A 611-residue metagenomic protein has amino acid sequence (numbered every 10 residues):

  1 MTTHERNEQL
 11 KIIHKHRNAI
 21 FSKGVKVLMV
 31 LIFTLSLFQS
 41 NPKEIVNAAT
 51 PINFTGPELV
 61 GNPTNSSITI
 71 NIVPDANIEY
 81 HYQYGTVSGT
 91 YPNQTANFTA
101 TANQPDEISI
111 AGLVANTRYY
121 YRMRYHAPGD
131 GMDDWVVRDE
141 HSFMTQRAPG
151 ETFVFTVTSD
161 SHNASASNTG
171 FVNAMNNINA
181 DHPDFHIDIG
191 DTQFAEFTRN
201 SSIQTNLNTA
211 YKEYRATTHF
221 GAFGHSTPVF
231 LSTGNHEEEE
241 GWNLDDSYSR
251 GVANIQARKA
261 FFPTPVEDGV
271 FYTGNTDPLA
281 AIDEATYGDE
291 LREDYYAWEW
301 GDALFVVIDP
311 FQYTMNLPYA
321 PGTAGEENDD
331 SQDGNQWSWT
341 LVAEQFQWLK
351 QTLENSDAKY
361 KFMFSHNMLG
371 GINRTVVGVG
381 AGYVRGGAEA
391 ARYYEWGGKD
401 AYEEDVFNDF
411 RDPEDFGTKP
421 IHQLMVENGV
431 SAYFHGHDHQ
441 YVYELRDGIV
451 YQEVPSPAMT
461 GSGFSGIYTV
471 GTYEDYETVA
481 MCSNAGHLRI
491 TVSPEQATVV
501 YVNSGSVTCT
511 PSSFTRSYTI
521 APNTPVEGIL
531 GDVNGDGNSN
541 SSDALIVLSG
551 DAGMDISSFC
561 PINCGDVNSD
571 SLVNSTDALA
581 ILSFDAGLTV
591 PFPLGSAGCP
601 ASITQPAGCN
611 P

Functional and structural regions predicted by a protein language model:
M1-F21: N-terminal secretory signal peptides that target proteins for export/translocation
K11-I12, A19, L31, E44 (+1 more regions): Generic short N-terminal amphipathic or hydrophobic helices
N18-L37: Sec-dependent N-terminal signal peptides
L35-I45: C-terminal segment of classical bacterial N-terminal signal peptides
Q39, V526-P611: Cellulosome-associated attachment modules in secreted, modular CAZymes
A49-S465, M481, R489-E527: Metal-dependent phosphoester/phosphodiester hydrolase catalytic core
I467-E477: An anionic, turn-rich surface loop/hairpin at beta-sheet edges that serves as a generic interaction/coordination patch
